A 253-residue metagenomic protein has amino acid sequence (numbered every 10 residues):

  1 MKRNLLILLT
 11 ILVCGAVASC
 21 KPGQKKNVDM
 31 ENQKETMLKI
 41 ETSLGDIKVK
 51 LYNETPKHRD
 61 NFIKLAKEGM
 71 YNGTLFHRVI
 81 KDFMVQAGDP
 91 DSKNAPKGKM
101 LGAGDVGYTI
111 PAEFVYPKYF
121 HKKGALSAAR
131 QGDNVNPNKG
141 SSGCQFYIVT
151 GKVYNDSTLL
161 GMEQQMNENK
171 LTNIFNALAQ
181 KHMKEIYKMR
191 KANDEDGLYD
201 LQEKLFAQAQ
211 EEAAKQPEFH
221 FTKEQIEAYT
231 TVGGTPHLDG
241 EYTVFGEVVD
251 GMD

Functional and structural regions predicted by a protein language model:
M1-K26: Bacterial Sec-dependent N-terminal signal peptides
C20-D253: Cyclophilin-like peptidyl-prolyl cis-trans isomerases
